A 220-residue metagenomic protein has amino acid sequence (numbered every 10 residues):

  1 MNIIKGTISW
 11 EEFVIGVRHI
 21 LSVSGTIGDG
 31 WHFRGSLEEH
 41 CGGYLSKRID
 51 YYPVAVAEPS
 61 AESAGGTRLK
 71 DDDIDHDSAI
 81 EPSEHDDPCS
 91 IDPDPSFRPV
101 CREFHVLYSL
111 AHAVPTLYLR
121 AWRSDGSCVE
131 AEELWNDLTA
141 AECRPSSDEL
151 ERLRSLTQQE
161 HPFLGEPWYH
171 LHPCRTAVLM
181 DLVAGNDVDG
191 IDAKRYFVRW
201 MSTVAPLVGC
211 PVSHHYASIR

Functional and structural regions predicted by a protein language model:
M1-F104, S109-V114, W122-C128, E132-S218: Extended, low-hydrophobicity segments enriched in charged/polar residues
